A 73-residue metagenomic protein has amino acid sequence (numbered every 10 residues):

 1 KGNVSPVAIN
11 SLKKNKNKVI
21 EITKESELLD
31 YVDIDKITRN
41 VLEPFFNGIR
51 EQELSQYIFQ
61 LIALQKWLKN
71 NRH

Functional and structural regions predicted by a protein language model:
K1-H73: Adenosyl-5′-phosphate
